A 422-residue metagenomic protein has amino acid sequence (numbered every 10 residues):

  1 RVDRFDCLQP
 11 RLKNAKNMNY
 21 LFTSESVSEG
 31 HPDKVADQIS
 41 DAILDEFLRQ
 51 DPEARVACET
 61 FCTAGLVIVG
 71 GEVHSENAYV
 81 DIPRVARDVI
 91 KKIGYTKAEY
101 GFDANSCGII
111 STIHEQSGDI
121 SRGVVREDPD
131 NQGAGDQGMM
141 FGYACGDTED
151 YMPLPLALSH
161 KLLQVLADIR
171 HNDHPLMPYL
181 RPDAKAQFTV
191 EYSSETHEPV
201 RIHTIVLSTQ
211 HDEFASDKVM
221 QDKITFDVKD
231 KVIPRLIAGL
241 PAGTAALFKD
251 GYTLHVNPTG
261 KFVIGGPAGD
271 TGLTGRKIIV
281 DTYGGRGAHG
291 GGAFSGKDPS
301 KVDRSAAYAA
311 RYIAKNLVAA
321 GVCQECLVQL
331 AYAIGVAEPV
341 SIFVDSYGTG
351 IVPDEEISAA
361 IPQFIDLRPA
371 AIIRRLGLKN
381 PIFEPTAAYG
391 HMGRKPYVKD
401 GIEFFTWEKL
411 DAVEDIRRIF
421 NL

Functional and structural regions predicted by a protein language model:
A15-A57, D173: N-terminal, positively charged regions that mediate nucleic acid binding
T23, R84, K91-I264, A388 (+6 more regions): Glycine-rich, mobile lid/loop segments that gate access to catalytic sites or pores
E25-V27, H31-A36, Q132-T148, V263-A288 (+2 more regions): Conserved phosphate/anionic-ligand binding catalytic regions in large, soluble enzymes, centered on
E29-L48, D147-D168, K297-G321: Alpha-helical support elements that line or immediately flank enzyme active sites and cofactor-binding pockets
A57-S75, I334-E338: Short, charge-patterned binding micro-sites
T63, C323-E325, Y332-L422: Internal helix-turn-beta structural module
S216-V318: Glycine-rich anion/phosphate-binding loop at the beta-strand->alpha-helix junction
